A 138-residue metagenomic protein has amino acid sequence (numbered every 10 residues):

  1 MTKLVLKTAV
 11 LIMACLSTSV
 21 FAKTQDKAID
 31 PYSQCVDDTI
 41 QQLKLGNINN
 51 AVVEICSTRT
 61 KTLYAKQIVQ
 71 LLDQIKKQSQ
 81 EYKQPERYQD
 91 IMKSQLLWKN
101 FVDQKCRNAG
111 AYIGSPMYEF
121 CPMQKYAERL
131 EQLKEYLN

Functional and structural regions predicted by a protein language model:
M1-A9: Bacterial N-terminal signal peptides that target proteins for export
S17-S19: N-terminal signal peptide c-region/cleavage motif recognized by signal peptidases
A22-N138: N-terminal alpha-helical modules
